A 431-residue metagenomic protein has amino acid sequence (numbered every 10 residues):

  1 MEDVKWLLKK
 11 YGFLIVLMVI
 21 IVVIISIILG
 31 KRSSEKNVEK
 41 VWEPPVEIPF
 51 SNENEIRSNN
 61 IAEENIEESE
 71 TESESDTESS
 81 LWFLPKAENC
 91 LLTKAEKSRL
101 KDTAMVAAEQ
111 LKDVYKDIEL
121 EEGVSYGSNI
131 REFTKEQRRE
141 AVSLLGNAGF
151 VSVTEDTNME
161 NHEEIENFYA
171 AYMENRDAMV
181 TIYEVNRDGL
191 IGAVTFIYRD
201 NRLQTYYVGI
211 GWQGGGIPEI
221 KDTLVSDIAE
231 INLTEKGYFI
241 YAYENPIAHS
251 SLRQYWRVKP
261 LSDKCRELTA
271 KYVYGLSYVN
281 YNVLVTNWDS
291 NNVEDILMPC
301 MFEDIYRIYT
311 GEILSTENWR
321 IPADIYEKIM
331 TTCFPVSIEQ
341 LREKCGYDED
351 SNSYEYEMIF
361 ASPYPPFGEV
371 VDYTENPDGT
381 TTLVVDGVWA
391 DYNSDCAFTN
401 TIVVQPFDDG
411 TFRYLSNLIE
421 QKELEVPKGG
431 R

Functional and structural regions predicted by a protein language model:
D3-M18: N-terminal Sec-pathway targeting helices
L7-L8, L29-G30, E55: Intrinsically disordered, low-complexity sequence elements enriched in Ser/Thr/Gly/Pro
L17-I25: Hydrophobic helical h-region of N-terminal Sec-dependent signal peptides in bacterial secretory/periplasmic proteins
I27-E39: Hydrophobic single-pass membrane-insertion segments
K36-R431: Mature, Sec-exported extracytoplasmic domains of Gram-positive
